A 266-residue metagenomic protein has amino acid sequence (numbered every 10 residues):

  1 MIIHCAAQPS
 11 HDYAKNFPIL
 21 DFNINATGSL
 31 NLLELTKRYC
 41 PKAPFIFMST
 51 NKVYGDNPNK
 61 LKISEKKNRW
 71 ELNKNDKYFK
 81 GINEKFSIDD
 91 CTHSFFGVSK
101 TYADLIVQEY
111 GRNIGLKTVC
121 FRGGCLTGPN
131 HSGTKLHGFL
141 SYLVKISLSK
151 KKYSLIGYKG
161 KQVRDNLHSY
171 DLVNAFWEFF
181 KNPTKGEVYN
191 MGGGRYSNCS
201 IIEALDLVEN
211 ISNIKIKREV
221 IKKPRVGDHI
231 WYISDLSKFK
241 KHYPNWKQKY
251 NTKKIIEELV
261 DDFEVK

Functional and structural regions predicted by a protein language model:
M1-G124: N-terminal Rossmann-like NAD(P)+-binding domain of SDR-like oxidoreductases, especially those catalyzing
N31-E34, N166, D171-N174, E178: Conserved mid-core alpha-helix of short-chain dehydrogenase/reductase
R69-F86, L143-G157, N182, N210-I221: A short C-terminal helix-loop "cap" of Rossmann-like NAD(P)-dependent dehydrogenase/epimerase domains
T101, I114-K117, T127-Y142, K151 (+5 more regions): Glycine/proline-rich active-site loop of Rossmann-fold NAD(P)-dependent oxidoreductases
Y158-K159, V188-Y189, I202-L205, N213-W231: C-terminal "lid/loop" region of Rossmann-like NAD(P)-dependent oxidoreductases
S169, V188, P224-K247, N251: Conserved C-terminal active-site "lid" loop/helix of NAD(P)H-dependent oxidoreductases that clamps the redox cofactor
S169-L172, F176, M191, I201-A204 (+2 more regions): Non-catalytic, hydrophobic alpha-helical segments
S237-K238, Y250-K266: Amphipathic terminal alpha-helices
